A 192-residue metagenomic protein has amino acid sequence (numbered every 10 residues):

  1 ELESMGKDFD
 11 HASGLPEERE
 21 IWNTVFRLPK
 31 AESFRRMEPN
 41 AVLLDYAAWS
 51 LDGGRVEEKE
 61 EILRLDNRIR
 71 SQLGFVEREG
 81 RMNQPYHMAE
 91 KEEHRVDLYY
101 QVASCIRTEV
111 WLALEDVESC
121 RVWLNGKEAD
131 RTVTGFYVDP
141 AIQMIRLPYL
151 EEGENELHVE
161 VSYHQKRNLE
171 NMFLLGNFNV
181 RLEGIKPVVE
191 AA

Functional and structural regions predicted by a protein language model:
E1-W111, T132-Q143, Y163-A192: Extended carbohydrate-recognition surfaces in non-catalytic/accessory domains of CAZymes and lectin-like proteins
K91, Y149-E152: Extracellular/lumenal carbohydrate-interaction signature centered on repeated Trp-anchored short motifs
Y99-G126, L157: Aromatic-lined ligand-binding clefts that engage carbohydrates, nucleic acids, or primary amines
E152-E154, L175: A generic alpha-helix preference that emphasizes hydrophobic side chains
N155-V161: Cysteine-clustered segments with highest specificity for TGF-beta superfamily mature ligands
